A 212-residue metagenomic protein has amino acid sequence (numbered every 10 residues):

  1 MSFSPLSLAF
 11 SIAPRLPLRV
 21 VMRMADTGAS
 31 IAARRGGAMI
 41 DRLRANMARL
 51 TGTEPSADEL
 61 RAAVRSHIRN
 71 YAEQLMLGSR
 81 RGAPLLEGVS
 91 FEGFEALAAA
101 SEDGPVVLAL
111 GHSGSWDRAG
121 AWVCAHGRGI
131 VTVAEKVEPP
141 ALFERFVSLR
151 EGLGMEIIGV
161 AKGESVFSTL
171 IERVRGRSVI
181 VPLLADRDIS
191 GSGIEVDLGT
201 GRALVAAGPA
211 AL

Functional and structural regions predicted by a protein language model:
M1-L110, F143-S148, G154: Membrane-anchoring hydrophobic helices of lipid-metabolizing enzymes
R81-L212: Soluble catalytic domains of membrane acyltransferases
